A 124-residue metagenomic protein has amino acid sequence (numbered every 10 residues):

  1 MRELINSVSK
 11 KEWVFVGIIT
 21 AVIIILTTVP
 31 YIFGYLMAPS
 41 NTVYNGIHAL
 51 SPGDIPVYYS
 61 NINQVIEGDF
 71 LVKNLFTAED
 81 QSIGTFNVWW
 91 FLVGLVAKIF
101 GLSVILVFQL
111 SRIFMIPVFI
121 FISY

Functional and structural regions predicted by a protein language model:
M1-A38: Start-transfer (signal-anchor) and selected internal transmembrane alpha helices of multi-pass inner/ER membrane
I25-Y124: Active-site lumenal/periplasmic loops and adjacent helix-entry segments of GT-C-fold, multi-pass membrane
